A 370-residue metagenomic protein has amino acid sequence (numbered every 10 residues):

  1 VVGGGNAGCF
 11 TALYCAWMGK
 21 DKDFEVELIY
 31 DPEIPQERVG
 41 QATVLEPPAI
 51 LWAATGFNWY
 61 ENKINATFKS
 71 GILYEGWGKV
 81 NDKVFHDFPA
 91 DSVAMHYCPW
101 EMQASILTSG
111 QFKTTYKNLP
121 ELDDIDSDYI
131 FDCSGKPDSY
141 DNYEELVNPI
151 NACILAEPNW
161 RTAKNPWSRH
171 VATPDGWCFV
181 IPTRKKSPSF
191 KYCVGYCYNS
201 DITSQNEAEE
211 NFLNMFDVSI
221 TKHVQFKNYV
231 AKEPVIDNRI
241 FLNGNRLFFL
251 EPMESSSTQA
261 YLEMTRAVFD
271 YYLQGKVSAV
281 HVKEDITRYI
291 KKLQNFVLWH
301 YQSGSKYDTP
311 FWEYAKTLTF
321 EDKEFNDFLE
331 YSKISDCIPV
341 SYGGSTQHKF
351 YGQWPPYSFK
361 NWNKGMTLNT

Functional and structural regions predicted by a protein language model:
V1-A7: Beta1/beta-strand and adjacent pyrophosphate-binding region of the FAD-binding site in flavoprotein oxidoreductases
V2, Y14-G40: Glycine-rich FAD pyrophosphate-binding loop
A7-G8, I34: Conserved Rossmann-like nucleotide-cofactor binding loop
P32-V84: N-terminal FAD cofactor-binding segment of flavoenzymes
N65-S139: Feature captures the FAD/FMN-dependent oxidoreductase FAD-binding
T108-V218: Predominantly flavin-linked oxidoreductase catalytic cores and closely associated redox partners
R184, Y198-H300: FAD/FMN-dependent oxidoreductases across multiple families
Q274-T370: Long, low-complexity C-terminal extensions of enzymes
